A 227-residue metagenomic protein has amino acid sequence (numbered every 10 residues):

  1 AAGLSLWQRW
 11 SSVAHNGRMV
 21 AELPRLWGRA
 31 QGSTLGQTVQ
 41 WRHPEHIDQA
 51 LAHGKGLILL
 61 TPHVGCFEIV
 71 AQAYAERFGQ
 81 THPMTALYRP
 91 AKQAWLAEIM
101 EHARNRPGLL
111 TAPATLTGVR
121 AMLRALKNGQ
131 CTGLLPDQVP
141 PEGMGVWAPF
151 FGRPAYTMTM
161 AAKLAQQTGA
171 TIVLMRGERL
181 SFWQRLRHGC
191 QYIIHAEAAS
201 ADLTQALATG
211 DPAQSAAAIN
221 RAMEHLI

Functional and structural regions predicted by a protein language model:
A1-T61, C66, A97-H102, R106-G108: Membrane-anchoring hydrophobic helices of lipid-metabolizing enzymes
A2, W10, L51, E76 (+1 more regions): Non-catalytic C-terminal accessory region of glycerolipid acyltransferases and related lyso-lipid remodeling enzymes
L4, S11, K55-T115, E142-P149: Catalytic core of membrane glycerolipid acyltransferases/transacylases, capturing the structured, soluble-facing
S11-S12, L35-G36, M84-L87, A125-G129: Short acidic/polar alpha-helix capping motifs at helix-coil junctions
Q37-Q40, Q93, A112-L116, P154-A155 (+1 more regions): A conditional alpha-helix N-cap/helix-loop micro-motif detector
R42, L87, H195-E197: Residues in well-ordered beta-strands of folded domains
E45-I47, G65, K92, P140 (+1 more regions): Residues that cap or initiate secondary-structure elements
